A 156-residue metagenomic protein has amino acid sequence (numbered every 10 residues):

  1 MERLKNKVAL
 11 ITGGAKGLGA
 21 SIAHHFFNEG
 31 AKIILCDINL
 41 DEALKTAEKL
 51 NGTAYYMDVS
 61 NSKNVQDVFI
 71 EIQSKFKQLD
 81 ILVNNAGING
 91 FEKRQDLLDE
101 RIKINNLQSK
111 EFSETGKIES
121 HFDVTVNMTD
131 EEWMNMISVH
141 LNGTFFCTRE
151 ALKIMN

Functional and structural regions predicted by a protein language model:
M1-V8, H121-N127: Flexible N-terminal pre-Rossmann segment of NAD(P)-dependent oxidoreductases
E2-I33: Canonical Rossmann dinucleotide-binding motif of NAD(H)/NADP(H)-dependent dehydrogenases/reductases, specifically
I11-T12, N84-N85, H140: Structural signature of the Rossmann-like NAD(P)-dependent dehydrogenase/reductase core
E29, K75-F76, N89-K93, E150-N156: A short helix-coil junction within the Rossmann-fold of NAD(P)-dependent oxidoreductases
E29-K45: Conserved glycine-rich Rossmann-like NAD(P)H-binding loop of the short-chain dehydrogenase/reductase
L40-D41, M57-V68, I88, D130: The beta1-alpha1 cofactor-binding region of Rossmann-like NAD(H)/NADP(H)-dependent oxidoreductases
V68, V83, C147-A151: Hydrophobic positions on the long internal alpha-helix of Rossmann-like NAD(P)-dependent oxidoreductase domains
I88, D99-F146: Catalytic Tyr-X3-Lys loop
